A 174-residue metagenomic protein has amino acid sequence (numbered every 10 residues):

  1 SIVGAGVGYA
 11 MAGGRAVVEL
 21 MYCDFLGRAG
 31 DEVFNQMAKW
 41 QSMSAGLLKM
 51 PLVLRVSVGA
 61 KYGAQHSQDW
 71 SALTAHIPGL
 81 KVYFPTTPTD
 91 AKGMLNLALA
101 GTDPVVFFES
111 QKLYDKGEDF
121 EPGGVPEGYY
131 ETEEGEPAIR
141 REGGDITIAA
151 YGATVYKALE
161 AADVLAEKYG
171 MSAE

Functional and structural regions predicted by a protein language model:
S1-I2: Non-catalytic terminal/interface segments that mediate subunit docking, oligomerization, and allosteric communication
V7-A149, A153-K157, A173: Conserved thiamine diphosphate
D163, E167-E174: Generic long, charged, amphipathic alpha-helical segments
